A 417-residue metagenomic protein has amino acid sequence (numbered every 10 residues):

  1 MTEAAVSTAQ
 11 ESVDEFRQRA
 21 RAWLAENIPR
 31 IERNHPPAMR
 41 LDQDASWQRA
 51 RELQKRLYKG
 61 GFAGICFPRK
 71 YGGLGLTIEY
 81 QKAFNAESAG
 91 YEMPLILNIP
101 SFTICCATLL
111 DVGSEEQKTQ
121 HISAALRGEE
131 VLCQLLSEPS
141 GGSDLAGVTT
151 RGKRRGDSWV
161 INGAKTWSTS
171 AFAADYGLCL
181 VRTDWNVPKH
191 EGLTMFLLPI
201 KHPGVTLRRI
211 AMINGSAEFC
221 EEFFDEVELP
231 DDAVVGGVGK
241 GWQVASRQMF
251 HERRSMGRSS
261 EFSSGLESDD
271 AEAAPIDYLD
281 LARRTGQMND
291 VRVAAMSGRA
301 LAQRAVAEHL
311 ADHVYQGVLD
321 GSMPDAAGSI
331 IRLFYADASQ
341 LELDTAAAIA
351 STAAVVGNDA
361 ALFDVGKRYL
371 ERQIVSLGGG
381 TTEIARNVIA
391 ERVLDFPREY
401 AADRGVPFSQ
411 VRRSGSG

Functional and structural regions predicted by a protein language model:
M1-I99, Q120, A124, G286 (+3 more regions): Amphipathic, small/basic residue-rich leader segments at the start of a protein or domain
T2-A5, A9, A83-F84, I104 (+3 more regions): Glycine-rich phosphate/cofactor-binding loops in nucleotide/flavin-utilizing enzymes
S7-E11, F16, V205-E308, V375 (+1 more regions): Glycine-rich beta->alpha junctions and the first turn(s) of the following alpha-helix
E32-L41, R283, Q287, V291-A294 (+1 more regions): C-terminal helix-coil-helix/basic helical segment that borders enzyme active sites and/or dimer interfaces and provides
R51-E129, S170-Y176, R304, A311 (+5 more regions): Internal helix-loop-helix
G128-L136, L180: A short, Trp-centered hydrophobic/proline-enriched beta-strand micro-motif
T150-K153: A structural signal for short hydrophobic beta-strand segments in well-ordered beta-sheet cores
D157-S158, N162-R208: A short core secondary-structure module
